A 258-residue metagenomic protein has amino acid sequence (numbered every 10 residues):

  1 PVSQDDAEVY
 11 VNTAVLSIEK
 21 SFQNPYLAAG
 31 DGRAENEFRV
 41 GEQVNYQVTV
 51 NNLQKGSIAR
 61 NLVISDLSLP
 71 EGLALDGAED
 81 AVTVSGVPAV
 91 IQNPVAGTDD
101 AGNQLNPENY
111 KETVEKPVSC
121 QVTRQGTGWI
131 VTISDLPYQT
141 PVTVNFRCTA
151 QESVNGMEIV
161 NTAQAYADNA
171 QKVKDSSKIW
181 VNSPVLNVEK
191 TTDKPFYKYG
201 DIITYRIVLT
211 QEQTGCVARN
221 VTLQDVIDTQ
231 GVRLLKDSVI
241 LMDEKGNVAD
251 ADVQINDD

Functional and structural regions predicted by a protein language model:
P1-D258: Exported/extracytosolic protein signature
